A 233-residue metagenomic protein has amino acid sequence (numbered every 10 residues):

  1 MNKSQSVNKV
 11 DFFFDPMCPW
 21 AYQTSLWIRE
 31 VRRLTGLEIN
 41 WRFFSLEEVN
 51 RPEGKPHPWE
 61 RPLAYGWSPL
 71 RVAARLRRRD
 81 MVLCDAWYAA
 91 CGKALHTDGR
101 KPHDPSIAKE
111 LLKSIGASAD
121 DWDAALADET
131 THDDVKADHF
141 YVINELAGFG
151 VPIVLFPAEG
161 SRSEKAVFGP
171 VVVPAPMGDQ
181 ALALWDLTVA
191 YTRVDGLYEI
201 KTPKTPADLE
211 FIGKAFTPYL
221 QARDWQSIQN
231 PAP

Functional and structural regions predicted by a protein language model:
M1-V7, I228-P233: Short, low-complexity, intrinsically disordered N-terminal peptides in bacterial proteins
K3-E30: Local sequence-structure signature of Cys/Sec-based thiol-disulfide redox active-site neighborhoods
F13-F14, E60, D98, P174 (+2 more regions): A structural signal for the main folded, soluble domain(s) of proteins
F14, C91, V171: Short, histidine-centered active-site or binding-site loop motifs used for metal coordination, general acid-base
M17, D80, D128-T131: Short beta->alpha junction loops/turns
Y22-A108, L187-Y191, D195, E199-P203 (+1 more regions): Structural alpha/beta surface segment adjacent to cysteine/selenocysteine redox centers across thiol/disulfide enzymes
W27-V31, P105-P233: C-terminal cap of thioredoxin/glutaredoxin-like
